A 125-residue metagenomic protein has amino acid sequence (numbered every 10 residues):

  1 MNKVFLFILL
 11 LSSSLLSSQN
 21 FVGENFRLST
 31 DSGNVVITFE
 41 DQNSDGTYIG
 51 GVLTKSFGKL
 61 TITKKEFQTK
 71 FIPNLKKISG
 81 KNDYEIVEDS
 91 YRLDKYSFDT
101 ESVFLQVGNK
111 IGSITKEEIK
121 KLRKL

Functional and structural regions predicted by a protein language model:
M1-K3, S17-N20: Absolute protein N-terminus
K3-S14: Sec-dependent N-terminal signal peptides
Q19-L125: Positively charged, low-complexity terminal tracts and the immediately adjacent first secondary-structure elements
